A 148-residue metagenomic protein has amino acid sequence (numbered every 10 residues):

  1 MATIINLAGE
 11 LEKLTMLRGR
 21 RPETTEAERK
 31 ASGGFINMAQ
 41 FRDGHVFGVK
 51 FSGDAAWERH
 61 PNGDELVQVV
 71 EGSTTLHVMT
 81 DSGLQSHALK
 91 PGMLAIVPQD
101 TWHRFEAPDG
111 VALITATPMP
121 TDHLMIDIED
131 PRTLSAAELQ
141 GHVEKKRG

Functional and structural regions predicted by a protein language model:
M1-F47, A56-W57, E138-G148: A short, N-terminal "cap"/entry segment at the start of jelly-roll beta-barrel domains of the cupin/DSBH fold
N37-Q40, A56-P61, V78-M79, S86-A88 (+1 more regions): Short histidine-centered beta-strand/loop micro-motifs that create catalytic or ligand/metal-coordination sites
H45, L66, S73-T75, W102 (+1 more regions): Structural motif
K50-S52, P61-T80, A116: Short, conserved beta-strand element in jelly-roll/cupin
G53-A56, D100-W102: Short beta-turn/strand-loop junction motif enriched in small, turn-promoting residues
T80-Q99: Short acidic-glycine-tyrosine-enriched beta hairpin
K90, Q99-D127: Ligand-binding loop in jelly-roll beta-barrel domains
T115-G148: A generic hydrophobic-segment detector
